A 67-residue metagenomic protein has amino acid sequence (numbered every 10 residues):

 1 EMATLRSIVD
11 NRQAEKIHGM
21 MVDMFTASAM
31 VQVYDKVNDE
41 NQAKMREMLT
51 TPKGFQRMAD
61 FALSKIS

Functional and structural regions predicted by a protein language model:
E1-S67: Charge-dense, intrinsically disordered terminal/linker segments
